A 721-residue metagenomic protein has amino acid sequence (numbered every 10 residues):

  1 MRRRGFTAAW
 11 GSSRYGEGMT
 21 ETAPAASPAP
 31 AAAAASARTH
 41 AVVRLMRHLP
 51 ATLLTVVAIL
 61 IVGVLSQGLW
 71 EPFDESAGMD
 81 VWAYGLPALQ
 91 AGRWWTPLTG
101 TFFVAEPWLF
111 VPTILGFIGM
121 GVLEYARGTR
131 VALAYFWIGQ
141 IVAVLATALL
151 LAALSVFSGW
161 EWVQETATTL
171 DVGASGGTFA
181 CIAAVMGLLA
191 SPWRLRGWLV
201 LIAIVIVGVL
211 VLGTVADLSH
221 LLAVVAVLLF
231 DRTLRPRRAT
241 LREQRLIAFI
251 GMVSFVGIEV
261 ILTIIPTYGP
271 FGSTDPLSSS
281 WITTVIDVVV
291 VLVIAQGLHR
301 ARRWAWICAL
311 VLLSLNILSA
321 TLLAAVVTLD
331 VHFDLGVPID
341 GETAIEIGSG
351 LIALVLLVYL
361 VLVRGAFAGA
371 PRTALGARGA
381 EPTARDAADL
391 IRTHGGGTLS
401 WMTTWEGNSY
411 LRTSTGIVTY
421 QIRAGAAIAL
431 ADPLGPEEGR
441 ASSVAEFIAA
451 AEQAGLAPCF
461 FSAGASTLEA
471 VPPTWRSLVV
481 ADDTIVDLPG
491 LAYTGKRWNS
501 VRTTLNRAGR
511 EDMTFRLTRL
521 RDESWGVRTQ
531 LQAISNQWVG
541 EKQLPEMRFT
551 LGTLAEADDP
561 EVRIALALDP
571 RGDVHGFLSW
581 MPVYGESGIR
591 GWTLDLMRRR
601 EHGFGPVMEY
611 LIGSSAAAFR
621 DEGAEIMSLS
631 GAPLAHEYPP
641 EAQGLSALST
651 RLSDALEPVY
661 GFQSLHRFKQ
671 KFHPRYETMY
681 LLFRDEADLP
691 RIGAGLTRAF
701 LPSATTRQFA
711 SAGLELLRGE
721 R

Functional and structural regions predicted by a protein language model:
F6, W10-L45: Short, Lys/Arg-rich, polar N-terminal cytosolic tail immediately upstream of the first transmembrane signal-anchor
W10, T166, D171, V185 (+2 more regions): Topology signature of small-to-medium multi-pass alpha-helical membrane proteins
T39-M79: N-terminal signal-anchor transmembrane alpha helix
L45-V57, G92-T96, P192-L210: Aromatic-enriched alpha-helical transmembrane segments of multi-pass intramembrane proteins
A58-I59, G116, E124, T129-V163 (+2 more regions): Small-polar-interrupted transmembrane alpha-helices in polytopic inner-membrane proteins
S66-L133, L151: N-terminal TM1-TM2 helical hairpin plus the immediately adjacent luminal interfacial "cap"
G116-Y125, A180-L188, V290-H299: Generic transmembrane alpha-helix motif of multi-pass integral membrane proteins
I261, S279-V285, A377-I428, F461-S477 (+5 more regions): A conserved beta-strand-loop-helix scaffold within acyl/acetyltransferase catalytic domains
